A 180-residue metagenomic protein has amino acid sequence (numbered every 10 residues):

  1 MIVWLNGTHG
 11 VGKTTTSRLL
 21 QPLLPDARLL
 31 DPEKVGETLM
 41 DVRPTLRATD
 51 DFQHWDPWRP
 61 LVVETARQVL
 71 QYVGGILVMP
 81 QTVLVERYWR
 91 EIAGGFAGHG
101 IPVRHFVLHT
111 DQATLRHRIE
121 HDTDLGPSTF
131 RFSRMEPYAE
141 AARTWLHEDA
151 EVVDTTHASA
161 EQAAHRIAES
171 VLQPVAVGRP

Functional and structural regions predicted by a protein language model:
I2: Walker A (P-loop) ATP-phosphate-binding motif of ABC ATPase nucleotide-binding domains
L5: Hydrophobic anchor at the beta1->P-loop junction of P-loop NTPases
H9: The conserved Walker
G12: Conserved glycine(s) of the Walker
T15-E64: Conserved substrate/cofactor phosphate-moiety recognition/catalytic segment in nucleotide-dependent phosphotransferases
H54-V103: Glycine-rich phosphate-binding loop used to anchor ATP phosphates in small-molecule kinases, encompassing both
A97-I119, V153: Conserved phosphate-donor/acceptor-positioning beta-strand/loop module used by diverse small-molecule
H117, H121-R166, G178-P180: Small-molecule kinase domains that catalyze NTP-dependent phosphoryl transfer to phosphate-bearing small molecules
